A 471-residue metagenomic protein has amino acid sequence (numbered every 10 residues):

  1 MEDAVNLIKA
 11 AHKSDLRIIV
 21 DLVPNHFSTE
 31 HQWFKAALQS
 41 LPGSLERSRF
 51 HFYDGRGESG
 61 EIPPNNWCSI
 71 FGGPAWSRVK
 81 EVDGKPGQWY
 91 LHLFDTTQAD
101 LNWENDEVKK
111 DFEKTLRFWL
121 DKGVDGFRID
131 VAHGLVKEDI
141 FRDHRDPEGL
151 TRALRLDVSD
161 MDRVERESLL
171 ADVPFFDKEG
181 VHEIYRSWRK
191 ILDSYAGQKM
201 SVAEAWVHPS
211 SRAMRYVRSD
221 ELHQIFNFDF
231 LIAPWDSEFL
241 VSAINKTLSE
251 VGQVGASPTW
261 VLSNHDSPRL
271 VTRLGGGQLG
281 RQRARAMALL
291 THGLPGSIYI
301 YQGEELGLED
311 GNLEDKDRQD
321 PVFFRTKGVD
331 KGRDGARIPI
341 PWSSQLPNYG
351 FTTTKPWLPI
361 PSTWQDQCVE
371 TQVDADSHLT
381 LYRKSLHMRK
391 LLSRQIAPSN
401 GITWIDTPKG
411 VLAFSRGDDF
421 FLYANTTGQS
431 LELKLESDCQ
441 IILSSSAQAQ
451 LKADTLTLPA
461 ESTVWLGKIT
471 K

Functional and structural regions predicted by a protein language model:
M1-R117, D121, G134-H208, I340: Acidic/aromatic-lined carbohydrate-recognition and catalytic surfaces of CAZymes acting on diverse glycans
R17-I19, G126-R128, M200-V202, I225 (+1 more regions): Structural preference for beta-strand elements that scaffold enzyme active sites
K122-L135, L262-N264: Active-site groove signature of glycoside hydrolases
I140, H144-P174, E183-Q198, V207 (+5 more regions): Loop/helix patches that line or flank the sugar-binding groove of alpha-linked glycan CAZymes
A424, L451: A conserved amphipathic helix/loop scaffold that creates a polar/acidic microenvironment used either to coordinate
S430-S446: Beta-strand-rich binding/interaction modules
A453-K471: C-terminal beta-strand-rich structural cap/linker in extracellular carbohydrate-active enzymes
